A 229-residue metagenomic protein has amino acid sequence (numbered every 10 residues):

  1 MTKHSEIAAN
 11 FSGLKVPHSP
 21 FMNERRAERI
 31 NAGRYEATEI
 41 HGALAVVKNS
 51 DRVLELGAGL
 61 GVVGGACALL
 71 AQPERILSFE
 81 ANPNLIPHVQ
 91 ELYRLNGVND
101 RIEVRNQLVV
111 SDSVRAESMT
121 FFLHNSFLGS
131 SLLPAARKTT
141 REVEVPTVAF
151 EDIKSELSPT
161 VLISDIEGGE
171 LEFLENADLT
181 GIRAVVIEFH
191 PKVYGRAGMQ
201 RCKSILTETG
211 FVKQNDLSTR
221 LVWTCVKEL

Functional and structural regions predicted by a protein language model:
M1-L229: Phosphate/nucleotide-binding beta-alpha loop and adjacent structural elements of enzyme active sites
